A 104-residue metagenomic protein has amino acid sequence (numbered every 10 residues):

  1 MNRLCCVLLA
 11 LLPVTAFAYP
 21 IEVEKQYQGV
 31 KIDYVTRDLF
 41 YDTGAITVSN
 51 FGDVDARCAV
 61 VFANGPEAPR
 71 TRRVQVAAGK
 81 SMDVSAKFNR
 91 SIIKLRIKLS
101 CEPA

Functional and structural regions predicted by a protein language model:
R3-L4, A56, L99: Secreted/extracellular small peptides and ectodomain modules produced from precursors
L4-V14: Sec-dependent N-terminal signal peptides
A16-D38: Transition segment at domain starts
K25, D83-A104: Terminal connector regions
D42-I46: Structural beta-strand segments of beta-rich domains
V48-V54: Asparagine-centered strand-capping/turn motif at beta-strand->loop junctions
D55-V61: Short, hydrophobic/aromatic beta-strand segments
G65-I92: Intrinsically disordered, low-complexity Pro/Gly/Ser/Thr-rich segments with frequent PxxP/GP/PP motifs and embedded
